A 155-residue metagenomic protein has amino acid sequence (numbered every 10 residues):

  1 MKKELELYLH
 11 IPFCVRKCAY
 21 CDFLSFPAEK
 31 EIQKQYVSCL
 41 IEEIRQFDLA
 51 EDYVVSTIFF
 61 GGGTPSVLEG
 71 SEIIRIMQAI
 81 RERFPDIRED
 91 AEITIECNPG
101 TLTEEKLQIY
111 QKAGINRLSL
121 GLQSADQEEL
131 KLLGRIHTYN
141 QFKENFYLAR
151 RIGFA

Functional and structural regions predicted by a protein language model:
M1-Y8, E51-Y53: N-terminal [4Fe-4S]-dependent radical SAM core
L9-I11, L122: Alpha/beta-hydrolase
P12-S25: Local cysteine-cluster metal-coordination motifs and their immediate loop/turn environment, predominantly Fe-S cluster
S25-A155: Conserved non-cysteine loop/helix-boundary elements of the Radical SAM core domain that shape
